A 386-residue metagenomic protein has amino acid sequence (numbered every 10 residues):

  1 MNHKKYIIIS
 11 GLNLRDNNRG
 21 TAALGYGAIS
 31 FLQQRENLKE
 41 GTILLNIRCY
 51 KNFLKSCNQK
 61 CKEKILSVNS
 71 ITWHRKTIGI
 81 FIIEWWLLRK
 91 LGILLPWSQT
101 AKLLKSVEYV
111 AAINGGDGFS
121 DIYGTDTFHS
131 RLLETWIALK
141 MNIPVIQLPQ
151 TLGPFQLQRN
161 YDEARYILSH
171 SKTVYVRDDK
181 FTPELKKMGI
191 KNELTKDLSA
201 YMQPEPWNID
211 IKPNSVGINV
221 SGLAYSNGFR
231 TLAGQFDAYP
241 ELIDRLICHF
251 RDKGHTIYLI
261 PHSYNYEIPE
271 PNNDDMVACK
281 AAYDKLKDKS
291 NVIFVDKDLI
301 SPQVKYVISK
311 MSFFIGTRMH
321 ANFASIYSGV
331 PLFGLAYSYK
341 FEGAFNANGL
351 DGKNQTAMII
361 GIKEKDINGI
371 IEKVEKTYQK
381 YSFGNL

Functional and structural regions predicted by a protein language model:
M1-L386: Active-site anion-handling motifs in enzyme catalytic cores
